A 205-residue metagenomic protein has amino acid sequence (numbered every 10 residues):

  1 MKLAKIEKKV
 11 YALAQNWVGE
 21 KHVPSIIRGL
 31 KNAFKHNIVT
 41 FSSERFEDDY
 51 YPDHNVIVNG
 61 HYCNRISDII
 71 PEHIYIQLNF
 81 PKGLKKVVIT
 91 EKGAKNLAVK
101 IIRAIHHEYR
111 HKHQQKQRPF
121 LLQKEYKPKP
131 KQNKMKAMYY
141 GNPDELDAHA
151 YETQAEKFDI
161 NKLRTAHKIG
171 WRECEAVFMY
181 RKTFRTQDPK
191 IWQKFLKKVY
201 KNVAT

Functional and structural regions predicted by a protein language model:
E7, E108, Q114, E145 (+1 more regions): Acidic-residue sensor for enzyme active/binding pockets
L13-K35: Zn2+-dependent metallopeptidase catalytic core
D49, D53-V99, K112-K116: Active-site scaffold of zinc-dependent metalloenzymes
V99, Q115-E145: Post-HEXXH active-site segment of zinc metalloproteases
K100-E108: Short alpha-helical catalytic segment bearing the HExxH-like zincin motif of zinc-dependent metalloproteases
K112-F120, Q154-F158: Active-site catalytic microenvironments for nucleophilic, acid-base chemistry
K134-E145, A150-T205: Long, well-structured alpha-helical subdomains associated with metal-dependent extracellular/ecto-lumenal hydrolases
